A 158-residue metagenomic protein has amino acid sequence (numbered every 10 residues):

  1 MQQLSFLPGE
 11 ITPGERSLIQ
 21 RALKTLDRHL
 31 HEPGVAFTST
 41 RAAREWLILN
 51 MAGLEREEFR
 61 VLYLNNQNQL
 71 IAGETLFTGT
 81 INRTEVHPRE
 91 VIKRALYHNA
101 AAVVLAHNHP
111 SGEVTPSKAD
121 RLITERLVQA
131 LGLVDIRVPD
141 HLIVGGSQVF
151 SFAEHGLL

Functional and structural regions predicted by a protein language model:
Q2-Q20, A42, Q67, F77-L158: Active-site-proximal loop/helix of nucleotide/amide-processing enzymes and allied scaffolds
S17-T75: Long amphipathic N-terminal alpha/beta scaffold segment
